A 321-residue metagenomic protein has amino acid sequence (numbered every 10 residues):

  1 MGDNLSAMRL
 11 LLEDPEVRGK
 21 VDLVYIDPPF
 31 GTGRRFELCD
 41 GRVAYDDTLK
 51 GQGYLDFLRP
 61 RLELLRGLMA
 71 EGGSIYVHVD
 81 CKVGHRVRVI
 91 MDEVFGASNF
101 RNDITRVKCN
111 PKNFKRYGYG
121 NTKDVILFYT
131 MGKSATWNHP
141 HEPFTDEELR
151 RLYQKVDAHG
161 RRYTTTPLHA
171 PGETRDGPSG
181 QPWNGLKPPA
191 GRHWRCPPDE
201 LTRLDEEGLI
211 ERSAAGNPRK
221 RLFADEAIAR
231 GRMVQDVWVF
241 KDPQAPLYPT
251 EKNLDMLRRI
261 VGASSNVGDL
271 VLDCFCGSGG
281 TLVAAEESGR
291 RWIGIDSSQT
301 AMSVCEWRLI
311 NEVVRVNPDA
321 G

Functional and structural regions predicted by a protein language model:
M1-L270, M302: Class I S-adenosyl-L-methionine
L201, E206, I310, A320-G321: Solvent-exposed, well-ordered amphipathic alpha-helical segments that flank/support binding or catalytic loops
N253-A320: Conserved S-adenosyl-L-methionine
